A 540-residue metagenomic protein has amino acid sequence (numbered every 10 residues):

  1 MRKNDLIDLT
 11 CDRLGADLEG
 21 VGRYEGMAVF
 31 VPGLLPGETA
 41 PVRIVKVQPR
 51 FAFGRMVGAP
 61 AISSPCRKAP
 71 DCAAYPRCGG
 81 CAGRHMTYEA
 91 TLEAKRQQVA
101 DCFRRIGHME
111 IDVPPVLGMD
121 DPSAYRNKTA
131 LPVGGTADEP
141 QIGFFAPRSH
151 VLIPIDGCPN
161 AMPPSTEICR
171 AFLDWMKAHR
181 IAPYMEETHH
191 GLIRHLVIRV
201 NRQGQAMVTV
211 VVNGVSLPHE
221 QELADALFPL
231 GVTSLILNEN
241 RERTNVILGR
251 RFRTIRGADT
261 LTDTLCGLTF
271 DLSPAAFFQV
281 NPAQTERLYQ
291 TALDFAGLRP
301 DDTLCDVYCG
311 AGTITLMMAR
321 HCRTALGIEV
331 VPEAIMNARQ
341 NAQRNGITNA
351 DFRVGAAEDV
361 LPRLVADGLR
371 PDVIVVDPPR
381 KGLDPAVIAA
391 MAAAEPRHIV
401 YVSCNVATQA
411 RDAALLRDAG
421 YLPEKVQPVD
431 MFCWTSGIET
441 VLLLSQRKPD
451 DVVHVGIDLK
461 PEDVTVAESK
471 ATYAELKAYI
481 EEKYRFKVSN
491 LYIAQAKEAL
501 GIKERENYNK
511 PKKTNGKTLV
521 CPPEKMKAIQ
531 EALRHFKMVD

Functional and structural regions predicted by a protein language model:
M1-P76, D351, D359: Terminal RNA-binding accessory module
R2-A16, G20, V215-T465, Y473-A474: Rossmann-like S-adenosyl-L-methionine
P60, S64-P70, P76-M185, Q203: Extended interfacial segments that mediate partner engagement and assembly in macromolecular machines
S63-A73, H150-P154, S445-S469: Flexible, glycine-/basic-rich loop-and-beta segments that form/coincide with the SAM-dependent methyltransferase
L152-R194, V200, G214-E239: Internal alpha/beta scaffold segment
K470, T518-D540: Phospho-regulated, low-complexity intrinsically disordered regions of nuclear gene-regulatory and chromatin-associated
T472-Y484, A494-L500: DNA-recognition alpha helix
E504-T514: Short Lys/Arg-enriched helix C-cap and helix-to-coil transition segments that create basic nucleic-acid-contact patches
